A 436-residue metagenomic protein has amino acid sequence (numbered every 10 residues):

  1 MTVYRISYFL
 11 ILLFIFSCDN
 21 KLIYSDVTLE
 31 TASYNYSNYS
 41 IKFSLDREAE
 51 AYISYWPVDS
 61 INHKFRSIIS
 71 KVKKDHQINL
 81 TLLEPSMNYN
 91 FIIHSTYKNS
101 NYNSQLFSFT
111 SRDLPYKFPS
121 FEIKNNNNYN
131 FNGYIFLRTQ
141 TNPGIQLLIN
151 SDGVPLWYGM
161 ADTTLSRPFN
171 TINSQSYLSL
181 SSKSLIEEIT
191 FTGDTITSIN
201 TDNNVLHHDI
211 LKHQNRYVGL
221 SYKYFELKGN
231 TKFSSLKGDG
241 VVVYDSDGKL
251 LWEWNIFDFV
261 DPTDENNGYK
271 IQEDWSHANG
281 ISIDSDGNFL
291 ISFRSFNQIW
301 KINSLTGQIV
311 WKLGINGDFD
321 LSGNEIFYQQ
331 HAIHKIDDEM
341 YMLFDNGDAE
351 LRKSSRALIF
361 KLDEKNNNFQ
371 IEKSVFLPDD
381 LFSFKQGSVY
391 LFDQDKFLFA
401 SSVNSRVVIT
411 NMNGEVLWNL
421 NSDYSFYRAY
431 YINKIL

Functional and structural regions predicted by a protein language model:
T2-V3, D337: N-terminal leader/targeting segments
V3-I11: Sec-dependent signal peptide recognition, specifically the positively charged N-region followed immediately by
I15-S17: C-terminal motif of bacterial Sec signal peptides marking the signal peptidase cleavage site
D19-D113: Short, surface-exposed linear motifs at loops/turns and structural transition points
Y34-N38, N88, H94-L436: Histidine-/acidic-rich catalytic cores in large beta-rich domains
